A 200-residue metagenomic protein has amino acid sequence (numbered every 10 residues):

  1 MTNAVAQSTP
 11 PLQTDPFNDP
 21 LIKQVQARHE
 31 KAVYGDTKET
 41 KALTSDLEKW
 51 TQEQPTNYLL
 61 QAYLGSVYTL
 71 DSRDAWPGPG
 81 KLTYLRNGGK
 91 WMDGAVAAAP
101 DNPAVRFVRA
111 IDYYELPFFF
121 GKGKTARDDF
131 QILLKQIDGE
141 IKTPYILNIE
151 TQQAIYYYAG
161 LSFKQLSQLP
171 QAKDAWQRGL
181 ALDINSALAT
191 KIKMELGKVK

Functional and structural regions predicted by a protein language model:
A4-Q52, Y58: N-terminal leader/linker segments that initiate helical-solenoid repeat arrays
L12-D15, E48-Q61, D93-N102, L134-I149: Flexible helix-coil transition and linker loops at the boundaries of alpha-helical arrays
H29-Y34, T69-P79, E115-F120, S167 (+1 more regions): Short coil/turn linking the two alpha-helices of tandem helical-hairpin repeats
T37-T40, L85, G123, L169: TPR-repeat structural position
